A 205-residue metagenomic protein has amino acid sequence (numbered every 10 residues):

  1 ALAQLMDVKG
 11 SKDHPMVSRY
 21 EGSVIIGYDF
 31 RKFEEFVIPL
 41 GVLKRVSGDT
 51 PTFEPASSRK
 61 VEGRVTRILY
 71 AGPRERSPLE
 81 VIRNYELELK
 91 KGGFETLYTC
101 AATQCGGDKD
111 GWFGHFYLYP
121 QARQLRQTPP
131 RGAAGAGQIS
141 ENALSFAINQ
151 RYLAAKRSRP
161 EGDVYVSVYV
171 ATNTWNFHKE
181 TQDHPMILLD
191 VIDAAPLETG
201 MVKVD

Functional and structural regions predicted by a protein language model:
L2-I68, P73-R76, T199-D205: Compositionally biased P/S/T/G-rich terminal and signal peptide-adjacent segments that lie outside catalytic cores
K12, M16-E21, P160-D205: Periplasmic peptidoglycan-binding/tethering modules of Gram-negative envelope proteins
P51-A102, G107-D110: Terminal, regulation- and interaction-focused segments at domain boundaries
K60-E62, S145-N149, T174, H178-D183: Short, ordered beta-strand-loop transition motifs
R64-T66, G92, R151-L153, G162-V164 (+1 more regions): Envelope-exposed proteins and targeting segments
R67-A71, V81, A154, S167 (+1 more regions): Soluble periplasmic/extracytoplasmic beta-strand elements of cell-envelope proteins
Q104-E141: Charged, often glycine-rich, active-site loop that binds/positions anionic groups
A133-R159, D163-Y169, N173: Functional cores of ribonucleases/endoribonucleases
